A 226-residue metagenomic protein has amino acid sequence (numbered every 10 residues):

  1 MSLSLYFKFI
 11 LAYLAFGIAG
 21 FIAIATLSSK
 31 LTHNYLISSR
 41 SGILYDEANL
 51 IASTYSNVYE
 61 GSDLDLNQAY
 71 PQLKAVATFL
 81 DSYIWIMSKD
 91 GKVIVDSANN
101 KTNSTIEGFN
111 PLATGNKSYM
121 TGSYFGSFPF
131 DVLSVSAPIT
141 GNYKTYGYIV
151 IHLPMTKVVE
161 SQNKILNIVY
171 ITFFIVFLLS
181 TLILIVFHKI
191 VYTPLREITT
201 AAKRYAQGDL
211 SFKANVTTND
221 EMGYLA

Functional and structural regions predicted by a protein language model:
M1-K92, A98-N99, E160: Juxtamembrane segments flanking the first transmembrane helix of membrane-anchored signal-transduction proteins
S41, Y45, L66, Y70 (+5 more regions): Short, structured helix-loop boundary elements
E47, D131-Q162: Short, hydrophobic beta-strand elements of compact beta-sandwich sensory domains
Y70, I94-F130: Extracytoplasmic/periplasmic sensor domains and loops in membrane signaling proteins
K92-V93, K144, D209: Residue-level signal for well-ordered, solvent-exposed loop/turn and beta-edge residues enriched in charged/polar side
M155-A226: Membrane-proximal HAMP signal-relay module
